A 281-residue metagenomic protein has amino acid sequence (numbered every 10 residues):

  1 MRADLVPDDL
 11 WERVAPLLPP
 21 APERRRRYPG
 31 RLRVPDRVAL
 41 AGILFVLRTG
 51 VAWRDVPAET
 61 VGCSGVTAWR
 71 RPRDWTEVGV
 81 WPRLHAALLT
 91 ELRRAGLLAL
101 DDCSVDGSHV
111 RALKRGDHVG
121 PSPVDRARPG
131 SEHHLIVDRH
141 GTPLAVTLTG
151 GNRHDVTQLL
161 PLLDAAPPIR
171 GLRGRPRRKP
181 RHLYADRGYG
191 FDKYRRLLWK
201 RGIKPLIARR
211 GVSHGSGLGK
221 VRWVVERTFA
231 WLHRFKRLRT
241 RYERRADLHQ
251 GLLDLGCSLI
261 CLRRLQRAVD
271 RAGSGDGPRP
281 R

Functional and structural regions predicted by a protein language model:
M1-R281: Short alpha-helical elements
